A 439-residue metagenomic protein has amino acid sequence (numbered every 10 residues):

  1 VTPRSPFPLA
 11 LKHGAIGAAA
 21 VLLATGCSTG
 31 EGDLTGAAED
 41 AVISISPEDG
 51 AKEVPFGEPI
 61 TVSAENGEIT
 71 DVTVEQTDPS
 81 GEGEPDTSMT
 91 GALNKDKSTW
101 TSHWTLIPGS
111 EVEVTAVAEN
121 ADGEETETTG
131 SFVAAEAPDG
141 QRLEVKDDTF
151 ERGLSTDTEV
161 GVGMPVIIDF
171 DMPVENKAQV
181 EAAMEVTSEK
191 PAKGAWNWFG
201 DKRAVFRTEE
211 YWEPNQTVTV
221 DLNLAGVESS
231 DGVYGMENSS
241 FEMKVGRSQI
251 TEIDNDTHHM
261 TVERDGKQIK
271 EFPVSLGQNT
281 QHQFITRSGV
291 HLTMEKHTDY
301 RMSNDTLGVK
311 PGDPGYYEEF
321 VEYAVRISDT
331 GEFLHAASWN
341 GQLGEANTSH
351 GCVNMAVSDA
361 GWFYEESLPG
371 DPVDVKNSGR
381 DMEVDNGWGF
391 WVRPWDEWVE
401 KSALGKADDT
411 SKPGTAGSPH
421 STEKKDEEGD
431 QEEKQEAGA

Functional and structural regions predicted by a protein language model:
T2-A24, S28-R247, V274: Acidic, low-complexity Ser/Thr/Gly/Pro-rich repeat segments typical of extracellular/periplasmic and surface-exposed
S44, T61-S63, T73, E113 (+7 more regions): Soluble periplasmic/extracytoplasmic beta-strand elements of cell-envelope proteins
K52, N94, W104, T158 (+9 more regions): Extracytoplasmic/periplasmic, Sec-exported soluble proteins
T115, A183, H259, A324 (+1 more regions): Conserved beta-strand and immediately adjacent loop positions that scaffold enzyme active sites
D139, G232-Q342: Gly/Pro-biased beta-strand-loop elements
V162, I285-S288, N304-A439: Exported/periplasmic cell-wall-interacting domains
D169, P173, K177, D299 (+2 more regions): Structured segments of extracytoplasmic/periplasmic soluble domains in secreted or envelope-associated proteins
A204, V245, E252-N255, N354-D359: Short, glycine/acidic-rich beta->alpha junctions
